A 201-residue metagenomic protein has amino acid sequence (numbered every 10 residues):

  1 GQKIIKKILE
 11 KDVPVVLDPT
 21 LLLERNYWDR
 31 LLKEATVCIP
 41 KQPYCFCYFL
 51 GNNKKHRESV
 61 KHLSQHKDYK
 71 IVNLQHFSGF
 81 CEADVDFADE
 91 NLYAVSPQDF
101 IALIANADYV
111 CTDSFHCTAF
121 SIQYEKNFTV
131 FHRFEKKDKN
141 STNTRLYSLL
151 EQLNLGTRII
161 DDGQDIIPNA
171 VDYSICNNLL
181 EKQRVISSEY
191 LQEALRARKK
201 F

Functional and structural regions predicted by a protein language model:
G1-F201: Active-site anion-handling motifs in enzyme catalytic cores
